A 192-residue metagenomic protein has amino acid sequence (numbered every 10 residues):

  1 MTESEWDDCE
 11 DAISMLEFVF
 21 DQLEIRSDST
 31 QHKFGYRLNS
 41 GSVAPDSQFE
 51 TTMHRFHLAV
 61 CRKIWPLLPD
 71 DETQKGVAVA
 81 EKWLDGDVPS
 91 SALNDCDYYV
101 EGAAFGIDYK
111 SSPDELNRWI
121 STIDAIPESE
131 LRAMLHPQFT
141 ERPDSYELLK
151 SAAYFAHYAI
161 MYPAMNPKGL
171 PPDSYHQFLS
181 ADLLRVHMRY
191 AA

Functional and structural regions predicted by a protein language model:
M1-A192: Structured binding/interaction patches within domain cores
